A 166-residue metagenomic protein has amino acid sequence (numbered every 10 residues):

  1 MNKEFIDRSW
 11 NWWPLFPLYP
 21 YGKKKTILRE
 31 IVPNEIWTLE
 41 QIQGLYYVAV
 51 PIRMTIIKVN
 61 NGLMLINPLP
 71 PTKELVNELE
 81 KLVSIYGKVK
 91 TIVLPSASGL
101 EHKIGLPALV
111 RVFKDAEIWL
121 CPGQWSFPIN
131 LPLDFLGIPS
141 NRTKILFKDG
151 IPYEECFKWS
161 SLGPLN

Functional and structural regions predicted by a protein language model:
M1-N61: Zn-dependent metallo-beta-lactamase
K23-K25, P122-N166: Metallo-beta-lactamase
I31-V32, R111, P152: A generic structural signal for short, non-catalytic loop/turn and secondary-structure boundary residues
W37-L39, M64-N67, I118: Short hydrophobic-aromatic micro-motifs
T38, L94, L120, K158-S161: Structural signal for conserved beta-strand scaffold positions within catalytic alpha/beta enzyme cores
Q41-Q43, P68-P70, A97, G123-Q124: Active-site metal-binding loops of divalent metal-dependent hydrolases
G44-T91: Pre-active-site segment of Zn-dependent metallo-hydrolases
P71-I118: Active-site metal-binding motif and surrounding structural segment of the metallo-beta-lactamase
